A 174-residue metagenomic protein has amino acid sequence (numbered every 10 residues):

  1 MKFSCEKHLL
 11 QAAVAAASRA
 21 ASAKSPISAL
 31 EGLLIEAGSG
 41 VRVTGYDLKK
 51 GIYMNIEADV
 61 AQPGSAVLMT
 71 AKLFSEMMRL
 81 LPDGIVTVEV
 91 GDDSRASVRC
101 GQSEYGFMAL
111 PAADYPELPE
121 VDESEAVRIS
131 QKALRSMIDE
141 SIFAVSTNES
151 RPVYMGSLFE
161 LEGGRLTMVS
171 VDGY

Functional and structural regions predicted by a protein language model:
M1-Y174: Structural preference for solvent-exposed beta-strand-turn elements and adjacent flexible terminal/loop segments within
